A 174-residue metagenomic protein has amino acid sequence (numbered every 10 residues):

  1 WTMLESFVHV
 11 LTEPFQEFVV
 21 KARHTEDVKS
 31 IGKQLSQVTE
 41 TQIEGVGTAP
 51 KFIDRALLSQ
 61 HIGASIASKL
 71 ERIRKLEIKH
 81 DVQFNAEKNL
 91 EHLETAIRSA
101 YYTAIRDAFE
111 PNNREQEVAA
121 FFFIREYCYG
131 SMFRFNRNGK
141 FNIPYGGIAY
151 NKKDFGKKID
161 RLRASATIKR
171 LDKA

Functional and structural regions predicted by a protein language model:
W1-K21: Conserved S-adenosyl-L-methionine
E17-A22, K29-K33: Long terminal accessory regions outside catalytic cores
D27-A174: SAM-dependent nucleic-acid methyltransferase catalytic core
